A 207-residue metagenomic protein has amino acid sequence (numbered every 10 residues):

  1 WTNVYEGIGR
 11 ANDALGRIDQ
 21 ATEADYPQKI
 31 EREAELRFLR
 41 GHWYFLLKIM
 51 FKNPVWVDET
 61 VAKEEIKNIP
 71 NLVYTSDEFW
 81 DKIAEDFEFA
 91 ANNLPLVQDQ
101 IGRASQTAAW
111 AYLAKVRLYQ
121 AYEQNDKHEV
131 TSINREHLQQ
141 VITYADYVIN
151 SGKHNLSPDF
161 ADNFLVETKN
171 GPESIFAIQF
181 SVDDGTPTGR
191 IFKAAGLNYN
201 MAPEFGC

Functional and structural regions predicted by a protein language model:
W1, P54, W80, E88-F89 (+1 more regions): An aromatic- and glycine-enriched ligand-binding surface/loop that stacks and positions planar moieties
W1-F51, N68-D81, D86-I101: Conserved, well-structured interaction surfaces
K48-T60: Short, well-structured active-site flanking segments
M50, E65, E123: Flexible, glycine-rich phosphate/dinucleotide-binding loops and adjacent beta-alpha linkers at cofactor/substrate
T60, Q98, F180-V182: Short, flexible loop/turn elements at secondary-structure junctions
T60-E65, D146-I149: Short edge-strand/loop segments of extracellular domains
E64-N71, H128-I133: Short helix/strand-bridging catalytic loops that position acidic/His residues to coordinate divalent metals and engage
